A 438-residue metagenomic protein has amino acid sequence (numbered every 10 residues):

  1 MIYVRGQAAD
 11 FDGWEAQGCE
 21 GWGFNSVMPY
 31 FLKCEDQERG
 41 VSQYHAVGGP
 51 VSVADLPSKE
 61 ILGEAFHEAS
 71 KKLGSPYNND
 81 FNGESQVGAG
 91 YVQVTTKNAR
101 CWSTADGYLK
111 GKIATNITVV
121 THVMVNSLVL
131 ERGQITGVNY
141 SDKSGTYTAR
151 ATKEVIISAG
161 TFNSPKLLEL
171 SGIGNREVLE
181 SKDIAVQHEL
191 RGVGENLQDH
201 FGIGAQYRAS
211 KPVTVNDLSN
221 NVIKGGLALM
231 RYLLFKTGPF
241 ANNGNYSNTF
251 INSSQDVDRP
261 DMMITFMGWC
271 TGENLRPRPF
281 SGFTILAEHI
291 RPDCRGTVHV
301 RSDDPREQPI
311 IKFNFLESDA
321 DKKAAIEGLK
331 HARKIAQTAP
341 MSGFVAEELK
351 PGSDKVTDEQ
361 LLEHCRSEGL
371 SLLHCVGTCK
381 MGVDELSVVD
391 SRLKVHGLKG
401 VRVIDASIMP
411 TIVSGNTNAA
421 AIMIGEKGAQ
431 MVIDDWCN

Functional and structural regions predicted by a protein language model:
M1-E15, G172: Periplasmic solute-binding protein
E15-I135, N139-S141, G204-G226: Conserved redox-cofactor binding core of oxidoreductases
G23-S26, N163-E189, K322-E327, N418-E426 (+2 more regions): Classical protein tyrosine phosphatase
M28, C34-G83, G90-Y91, S210-V213 (+2 more regions): FAD-dependent oxidoreductase catalytic-site/capping-region signature
Y30, L128, G137-A228, L233 (+1 more regions): Glycine-rich loop(s) and the adjacent beta-strand/alpha-helix scaffold that form part
N78, T118-V120, A185-E189, T265: General small-molecule cofactor/ligand-binding pocket signal
